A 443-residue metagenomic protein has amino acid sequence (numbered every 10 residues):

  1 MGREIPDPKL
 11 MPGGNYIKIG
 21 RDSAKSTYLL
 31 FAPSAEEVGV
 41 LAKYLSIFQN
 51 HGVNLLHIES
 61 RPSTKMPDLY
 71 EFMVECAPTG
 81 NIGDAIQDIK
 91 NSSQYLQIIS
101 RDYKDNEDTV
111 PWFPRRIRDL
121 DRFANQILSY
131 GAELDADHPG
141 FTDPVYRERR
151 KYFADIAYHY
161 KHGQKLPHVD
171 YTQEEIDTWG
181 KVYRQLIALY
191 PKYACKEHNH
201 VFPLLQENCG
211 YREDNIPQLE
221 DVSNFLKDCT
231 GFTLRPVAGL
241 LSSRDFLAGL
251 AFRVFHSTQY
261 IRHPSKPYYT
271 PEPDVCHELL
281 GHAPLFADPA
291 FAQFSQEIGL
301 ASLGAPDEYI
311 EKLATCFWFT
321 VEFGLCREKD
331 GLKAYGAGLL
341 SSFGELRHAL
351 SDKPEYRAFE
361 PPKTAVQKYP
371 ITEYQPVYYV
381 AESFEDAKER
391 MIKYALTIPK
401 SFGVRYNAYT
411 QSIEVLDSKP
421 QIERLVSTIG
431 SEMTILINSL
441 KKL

Functional and structural regions predicted by a protein language model:
G2-S129, E133: A conserved regulatory-domain signal marking ACT and ACT-like small-molecule sensing domains and adjacent regulatory
P33-S34, R212, P306: A generic secondary-structure micro-motif detector that highlights 1-2 residue hydrophobic/ambivalent hotspots embedded
L45, I86, S223-N224, H277 (+1 more regions): Short glycine-/small-residue-rich flexible loop motifs, especially phosphate/cofactor-binding loops
F48, Y190-K196, P289-F291, I298-L300: Short amphipathic alpha-helical interface segments
N50, N91, D228-C229, E322: Residues at alpha-helix termini
Y103-F286, P376, A381-F384, E389-L443: The feature captures two recurrent sequence modes
S265-E389: A contiguous, surface-oriented mixed alpha/beta subdomain in the mid-to-C-terminal portion of proteins that forms
